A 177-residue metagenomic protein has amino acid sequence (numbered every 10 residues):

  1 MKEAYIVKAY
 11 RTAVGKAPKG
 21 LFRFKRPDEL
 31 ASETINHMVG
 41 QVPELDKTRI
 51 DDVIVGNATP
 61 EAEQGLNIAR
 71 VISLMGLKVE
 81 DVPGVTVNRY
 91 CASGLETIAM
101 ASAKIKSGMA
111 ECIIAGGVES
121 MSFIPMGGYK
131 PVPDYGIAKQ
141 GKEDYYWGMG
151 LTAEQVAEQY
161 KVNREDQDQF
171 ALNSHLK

Functional and structural regions predicted by a protein language model:
M1-K2, A17-K47, A62-N67, S73-K177: Acyl-thioester C-C bond-transforming condensing/cleaving domain
A4-K8: Conserved PLP-binding active-site segment in aminotransferase class I/II-type PLP enzymes
A9-V14: Short polar catalytic/cofactor-binding loops
T48-G56: Short glycine-rich phosphate-binding loop at a beta-alpha junction
V55-E63: A glycine-/small-polar-enriched, mobile loop at the entrance of the PLP active site in fold-type I
